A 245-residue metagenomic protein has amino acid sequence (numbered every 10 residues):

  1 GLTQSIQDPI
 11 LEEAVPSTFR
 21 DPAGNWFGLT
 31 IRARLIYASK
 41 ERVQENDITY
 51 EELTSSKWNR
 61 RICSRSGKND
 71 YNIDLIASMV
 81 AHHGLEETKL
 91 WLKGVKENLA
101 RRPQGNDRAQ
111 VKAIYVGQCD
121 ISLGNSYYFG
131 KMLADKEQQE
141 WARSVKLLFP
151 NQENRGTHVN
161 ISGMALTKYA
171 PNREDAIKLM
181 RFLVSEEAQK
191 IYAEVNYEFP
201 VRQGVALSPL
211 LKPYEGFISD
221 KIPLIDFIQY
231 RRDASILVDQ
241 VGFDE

Functional and structural regions predicted by a protein language model:
T3-I36, E51, S64: A structural signal for short loop-to-beta-strand junctions that line the ligand-binding cleft of periplasmic/secreted
Q4, F19-D21, F27-I31, S55-K57 (+4 more regions): Extracellular/periplasmic catalytic domains that process cell-envelope and extracellular macromolecules
P22-W26, A38-K40, E45, N59-H83 (+2 more regions): Short beta-strand->loop
R32-L35, V145, I161-M164: Small-molecule pocket liners
E41-I48, V80-K89, A170-A176: Short helix-loop capping/hinge motifs at secondary-structure junctions, enriched in acidic/polar residues
Y71, S78, H82-P150: Ligand-binding pocket segment of bilobal, Venus flytrap-like solute-binding proteins
S162-I222: Mature extracytoplasmic/periplasmic domains
P209-E245: Extracellular/periplasmic bilobal clamshell ligand-binding domains
